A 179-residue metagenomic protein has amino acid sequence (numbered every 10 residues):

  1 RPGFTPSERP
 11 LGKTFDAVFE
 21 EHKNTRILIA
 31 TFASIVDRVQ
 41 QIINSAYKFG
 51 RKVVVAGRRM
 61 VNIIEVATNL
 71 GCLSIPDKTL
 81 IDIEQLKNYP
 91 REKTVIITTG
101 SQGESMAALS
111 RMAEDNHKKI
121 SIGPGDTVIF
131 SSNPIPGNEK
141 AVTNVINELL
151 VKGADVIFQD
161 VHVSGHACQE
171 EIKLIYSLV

Functional and structural regions predicted by a protein language model:
R1-V179: Acidic/His-rich, metal-assisted hydrolase cores and their charged scaffolds
